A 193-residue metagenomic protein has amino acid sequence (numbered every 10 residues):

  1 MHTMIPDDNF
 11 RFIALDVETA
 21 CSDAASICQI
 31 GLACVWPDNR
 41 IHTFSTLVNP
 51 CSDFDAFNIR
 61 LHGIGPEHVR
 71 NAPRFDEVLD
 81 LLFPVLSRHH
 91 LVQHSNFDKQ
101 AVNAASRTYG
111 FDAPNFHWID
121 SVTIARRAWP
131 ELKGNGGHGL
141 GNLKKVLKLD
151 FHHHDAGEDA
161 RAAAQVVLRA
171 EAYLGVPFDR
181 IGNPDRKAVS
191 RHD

Functional and structural regions predicted by a protein language model:
M1-I5, V146, G157, A164-D193: Acidic two-metal-ion nuclease catalytic site recognized across multiple nuclease folds, prominently DnaQ/RNase D-T
M1-Y109, A113-F116, E131, G137-H154: Conserved non-catalytic scaffold segment of RNase H-like nuclease domains
V78, A125, A163: Short Asp/Glu-rich motifs
K99, S121, A156-A160: Conserved glycosyltransferase catalytic-site signature
D112-R126: Conserved beta-strand -> loop -> alpha-helix junction used to position metal-binding or nucleic-acid-contacting
